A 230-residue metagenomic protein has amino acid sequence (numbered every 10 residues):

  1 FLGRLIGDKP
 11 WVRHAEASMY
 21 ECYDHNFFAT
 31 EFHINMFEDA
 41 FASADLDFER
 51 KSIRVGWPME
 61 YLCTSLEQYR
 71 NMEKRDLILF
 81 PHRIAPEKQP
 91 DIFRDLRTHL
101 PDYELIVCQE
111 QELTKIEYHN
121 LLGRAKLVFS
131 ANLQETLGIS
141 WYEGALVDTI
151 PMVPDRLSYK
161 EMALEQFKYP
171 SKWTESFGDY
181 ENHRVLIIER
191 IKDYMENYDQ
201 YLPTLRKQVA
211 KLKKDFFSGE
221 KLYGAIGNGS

Functional and structural regions predicted by a protein language model:
L2-N26: Membrane-proximal helix-turn-helix segments that form the acceptor-binding/catalytic region of lipid-linked
E21-L66: Donor nucleotide-sugar binding/catalytic pocket of nucleotide-sugar-dependent glycosyltransferases
V55, M59-C63, Y69-K88, R94-R97: Conserved donor-binding/catalytic core segment of Leloir-type glycosyltransferases
H119, Y142-L146, L157-E161: Short alpha-helical segment that forms part of, or immediately flanks, the ligand-binding pocket in carbohydrate-active
H119-A125: Short alpha-helical donor nucleotide-sugar binding micro-motif in glycosyltransferases
N132-L133: Aromatic "clamp/platform" in nucleotide-sugar-dependent glycosyltransferases that forms part of the donor/acceptor
I150-V153: Short hydrophobic beta-strand element within catalytic cores of glycosyltransferases and related nucleotide-activated
T174-G229: A charged, aromatic-enriched C-terminal amphipathic alpha-helix characteristic of glycosyltransferases across folds
